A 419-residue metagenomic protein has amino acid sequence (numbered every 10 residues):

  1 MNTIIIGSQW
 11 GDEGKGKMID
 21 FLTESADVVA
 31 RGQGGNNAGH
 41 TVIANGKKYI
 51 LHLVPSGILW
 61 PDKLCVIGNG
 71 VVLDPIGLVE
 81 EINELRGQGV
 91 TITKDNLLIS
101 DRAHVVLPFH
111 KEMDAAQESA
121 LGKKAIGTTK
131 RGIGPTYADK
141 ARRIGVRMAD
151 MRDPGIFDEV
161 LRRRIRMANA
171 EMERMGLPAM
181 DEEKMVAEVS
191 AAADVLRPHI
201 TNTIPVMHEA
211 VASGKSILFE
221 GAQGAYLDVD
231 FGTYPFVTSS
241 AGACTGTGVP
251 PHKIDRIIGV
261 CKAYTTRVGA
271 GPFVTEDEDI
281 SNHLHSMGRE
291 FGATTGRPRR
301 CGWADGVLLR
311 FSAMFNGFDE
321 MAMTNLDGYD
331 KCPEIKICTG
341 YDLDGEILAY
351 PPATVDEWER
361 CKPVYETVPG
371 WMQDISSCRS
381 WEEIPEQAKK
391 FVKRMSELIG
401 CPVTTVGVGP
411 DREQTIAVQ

Functional and structural regions predicted by a protein language model:
M1-Q419: Non-transmembrane, aqueous-exposed alpha-helical and coiled segments at domain scale
